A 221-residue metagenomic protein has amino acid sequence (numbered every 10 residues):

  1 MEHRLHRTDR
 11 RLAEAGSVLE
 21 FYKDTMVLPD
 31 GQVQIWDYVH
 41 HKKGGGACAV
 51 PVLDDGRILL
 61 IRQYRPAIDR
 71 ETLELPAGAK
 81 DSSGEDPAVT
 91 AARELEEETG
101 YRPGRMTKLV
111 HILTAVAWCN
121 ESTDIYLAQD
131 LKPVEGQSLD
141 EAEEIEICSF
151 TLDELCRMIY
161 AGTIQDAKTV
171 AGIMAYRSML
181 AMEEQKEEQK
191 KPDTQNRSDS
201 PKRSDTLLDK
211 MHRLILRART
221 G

Functional and structural regions predicted by a protein language model:
M1-L5, E71, E141-R197, P201-G221: Nudix hydrolase/Nudix homology domain
E2-R4, D9, V39, G44 (+3 more regions): Conserved Nudix-box catalytic region and its N-terminal flanking loop in Nudix hydrolases and closely related
R11-C48, D54: Acidic, metal-coordinating catalytic segment for phosphate/diphosphate chemistry, firing primarily on the Nudix
L12-S17, P29, H41, I112-T123 (+1 more regions): Acidic pyrophosphate-coordinating catalytic loop
P29-G31, L53-R57, Y64, Q129-P133 (+2 more regions): Short loop segments at secondary-structure junctions
G45-C48, L53, A79-A167, I215-R217: Unchanged
